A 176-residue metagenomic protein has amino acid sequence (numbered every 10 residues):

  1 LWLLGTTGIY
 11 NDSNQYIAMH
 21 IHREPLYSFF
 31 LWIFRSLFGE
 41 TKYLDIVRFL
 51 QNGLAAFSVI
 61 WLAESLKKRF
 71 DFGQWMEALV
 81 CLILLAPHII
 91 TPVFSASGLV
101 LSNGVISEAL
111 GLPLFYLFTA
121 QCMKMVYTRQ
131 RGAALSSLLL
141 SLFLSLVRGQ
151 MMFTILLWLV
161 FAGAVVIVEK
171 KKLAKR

Functional and structural regions predicted by a protein language model:
W2-F34, F38-K42: Extracytoplasmic catalytic/substrate-binding loops of multi-pass membrane glycan-assembly enzymes
G39-I60, C81, L101: Loop-to-helix entry region of an early transmembrane alpha helix in multi-pass inner-membrane enzymes
F49-G73, I89, L114-Q121: Transmembrane-helix motifs of polytopic, lipid-linked glycan transferases
G73-M76, Q130-L135, E169-R176: Membrane-interfacial entry segments at the cytosolic side of transmembrane helices
S97-L110: Short acidic/glycine- and proline-prone juxtamembrane loop motifs at membrane-interface regions of multi-pass membrane
Y116-A133, V166-V168: Membrane-interface transmembrane helices that cradle and orient dolichyl/undecaprenyl
A133-G149: Membrane-interface alpha helices of multi-pass inner-membrane proteins
Q150-V165: Transmembrane-embedded, aromatic-rich helix segments that form part of the hydrophobic channel/pocket engaging
